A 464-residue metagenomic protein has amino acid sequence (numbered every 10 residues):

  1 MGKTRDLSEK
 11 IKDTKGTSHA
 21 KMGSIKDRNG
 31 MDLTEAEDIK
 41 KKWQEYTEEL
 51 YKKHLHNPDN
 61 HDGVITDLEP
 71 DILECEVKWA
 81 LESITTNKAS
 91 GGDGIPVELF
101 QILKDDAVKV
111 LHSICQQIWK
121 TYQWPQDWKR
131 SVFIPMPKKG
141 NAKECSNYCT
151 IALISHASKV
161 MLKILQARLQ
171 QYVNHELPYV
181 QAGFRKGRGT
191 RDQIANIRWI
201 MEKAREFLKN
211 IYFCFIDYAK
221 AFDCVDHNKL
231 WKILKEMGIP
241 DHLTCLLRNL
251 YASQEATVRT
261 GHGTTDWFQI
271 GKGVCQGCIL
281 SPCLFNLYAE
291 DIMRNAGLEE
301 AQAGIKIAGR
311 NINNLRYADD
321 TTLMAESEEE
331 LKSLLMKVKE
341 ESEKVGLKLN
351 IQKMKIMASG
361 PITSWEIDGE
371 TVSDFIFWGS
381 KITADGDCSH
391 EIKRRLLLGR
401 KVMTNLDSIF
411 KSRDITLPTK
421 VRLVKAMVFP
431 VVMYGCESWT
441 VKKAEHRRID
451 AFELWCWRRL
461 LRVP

Functional and structural regions predicted by a protein language model:
G2-S146, A152, H156-V160, I376 (+1 more regions): Surface-exposed loop/turn segments and immediately adjacent short secondary-structure elements within folded domains
S24, N87-I95, F133, K143-L153 (+1 more regions): Conserved catalytic palm subdomain of right-hand nucleotidyl-transferase polymerases, strongest for RNA-directed enzymes
L55-K78, Q123, W128-V132, Q171-C224 (+6 more regions): Active-site-proximal segment of RNA-dependent polymerases
V108, S146-L177, A195, A219-F222 (+1 more regions): Conserved pre-motif C helix in the palm subdomain of viral-like polymerases
Y218-A318, E326-S333, Q352-I356: Conserved polymerase palm-domain catalytic core
H262, K348-S373: Short, conserved micro-motifs composed of acidic
G369-W439: Basic, alpha-helical interaction scaffolds
